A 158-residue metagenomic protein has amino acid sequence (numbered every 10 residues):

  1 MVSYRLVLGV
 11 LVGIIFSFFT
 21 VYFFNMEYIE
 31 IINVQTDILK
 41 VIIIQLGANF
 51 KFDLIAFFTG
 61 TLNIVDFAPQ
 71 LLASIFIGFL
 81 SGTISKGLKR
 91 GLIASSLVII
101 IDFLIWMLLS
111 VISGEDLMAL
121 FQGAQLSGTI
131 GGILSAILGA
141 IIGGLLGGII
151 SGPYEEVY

Functional and structural regions predicted by a protein language model:
M1-L6, I149-Y158: Short, charged juxtamembrane terminal tails flanking transmembrane helices
M1-N33: N-terminal signal-anchor transmembrane alpha helix
F23-T36, M107-L117: Membrane-helix interface motif
Y28-T61: Membrane-interface interhelical connector segments
I64-T83, G87: Hydrophobic alpha-helical transmembrane segments
K86-G123: Hydrophobic alpha-helical transmembrane segments of integral membrane proteins
A124-L138: Individual transmembrane alpha-helices with interfacial aromatic-anchor signatures
L134-E155: Membrane-water interface at the C-terminal end of transmembrane alpha helices
